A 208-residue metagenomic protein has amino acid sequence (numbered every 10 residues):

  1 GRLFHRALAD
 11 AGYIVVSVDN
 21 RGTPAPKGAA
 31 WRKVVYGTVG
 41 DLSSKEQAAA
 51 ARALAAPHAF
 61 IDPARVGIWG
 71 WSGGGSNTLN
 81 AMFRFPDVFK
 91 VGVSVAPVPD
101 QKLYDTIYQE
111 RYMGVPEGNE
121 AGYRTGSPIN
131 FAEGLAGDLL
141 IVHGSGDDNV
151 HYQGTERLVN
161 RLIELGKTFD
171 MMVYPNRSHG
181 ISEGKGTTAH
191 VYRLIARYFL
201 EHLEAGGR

Functional and structural regions predicted by a protein language model:
G1-R208: Serine-hydrolase catalytic core recognition
